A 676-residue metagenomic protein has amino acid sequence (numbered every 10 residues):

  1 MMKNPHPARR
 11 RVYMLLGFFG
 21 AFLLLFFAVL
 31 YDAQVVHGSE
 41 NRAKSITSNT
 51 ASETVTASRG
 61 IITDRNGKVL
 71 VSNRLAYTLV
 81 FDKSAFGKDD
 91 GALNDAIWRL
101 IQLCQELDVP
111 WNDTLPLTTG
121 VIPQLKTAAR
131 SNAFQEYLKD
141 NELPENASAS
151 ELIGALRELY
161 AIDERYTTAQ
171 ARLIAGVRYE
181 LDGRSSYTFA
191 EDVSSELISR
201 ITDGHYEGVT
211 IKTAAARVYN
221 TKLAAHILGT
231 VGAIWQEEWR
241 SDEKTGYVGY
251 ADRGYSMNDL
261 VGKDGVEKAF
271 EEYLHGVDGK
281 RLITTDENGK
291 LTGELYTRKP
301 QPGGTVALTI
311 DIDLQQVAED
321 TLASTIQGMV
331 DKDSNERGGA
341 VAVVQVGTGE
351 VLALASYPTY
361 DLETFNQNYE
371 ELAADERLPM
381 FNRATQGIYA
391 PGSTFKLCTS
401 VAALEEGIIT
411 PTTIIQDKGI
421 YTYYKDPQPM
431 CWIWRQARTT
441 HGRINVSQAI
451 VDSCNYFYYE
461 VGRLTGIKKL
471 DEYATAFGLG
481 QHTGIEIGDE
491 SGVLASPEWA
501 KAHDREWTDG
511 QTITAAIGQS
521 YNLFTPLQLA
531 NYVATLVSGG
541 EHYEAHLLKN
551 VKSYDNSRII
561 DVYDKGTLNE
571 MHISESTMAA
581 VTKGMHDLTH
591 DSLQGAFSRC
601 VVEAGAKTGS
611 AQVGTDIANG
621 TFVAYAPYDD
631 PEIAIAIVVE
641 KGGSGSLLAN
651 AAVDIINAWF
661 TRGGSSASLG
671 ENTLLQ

Functional and structural regions predicted by a protein language model:
M1-L274, D278-K299, K332, G339-A340: Membrane-proximal periplasmic segments of bacterial cell-envelope enzymes, especially penicillin-binding proteins
V71, Y77, T284-Q301, I310 (+3 more regions): Beta-lactam-recognizing serine transpeptidase/beta-lactamase-like catalytic domain environment
G91-Q102, S195, S199, D203 (+18 more regions): Solvent-exposed, polar/charged alpha-helical surfaces in well-ordered, non-transmembrane soluble domains, broadly
S186, L291-G339: Conserved, well-ordered alpha-helix/loop/beta-strand core segments that scaffold catalytic motifs
S324-D331, Y357, D587-H590, T661: Conserved helix-loop functional segments at active or binding sites
T661-G670: Flexible helix-coil linker/hinge segments at domain or subdomain boundaries
